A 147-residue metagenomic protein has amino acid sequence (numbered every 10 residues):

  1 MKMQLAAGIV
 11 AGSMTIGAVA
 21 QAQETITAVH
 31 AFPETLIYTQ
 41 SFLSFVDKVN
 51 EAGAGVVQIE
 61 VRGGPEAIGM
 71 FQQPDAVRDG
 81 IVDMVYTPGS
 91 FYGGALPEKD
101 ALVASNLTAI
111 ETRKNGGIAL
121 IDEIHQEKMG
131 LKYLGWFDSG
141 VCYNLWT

Functional and structural regions predicted by a protein language model:
M1-A7: Bacterial N-terminal signal peptides that target proteins for export
I16-A22: Sec/Tat signal peptide C-region and signal peptidase I cleavage site
T25, D47-P65, G130: A local structural motif
T27-S44, G64-G69: Extracytoplasmic "Venus flytrap"
T27-V29, E60, V85: Short, well-ordered beta-strand segments
V46-D47, R78, D83, P88-T147: Contiguous mixed-secondary-structure segments that line small-molecule binding/active-site clefts of soluble domains
M70-P74: Short, hydrophobic alpha-helical packing/hinge segments within bilobed ligand-binding/sensory domains
